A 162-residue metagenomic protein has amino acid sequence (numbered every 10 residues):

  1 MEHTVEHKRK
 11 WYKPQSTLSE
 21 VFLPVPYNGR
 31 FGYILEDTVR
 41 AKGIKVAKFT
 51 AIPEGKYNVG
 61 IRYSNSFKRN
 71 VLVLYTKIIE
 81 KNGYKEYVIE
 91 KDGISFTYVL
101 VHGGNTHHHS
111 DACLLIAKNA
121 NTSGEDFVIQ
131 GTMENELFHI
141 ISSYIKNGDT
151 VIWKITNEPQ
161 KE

Functional and structural regions predicted by a protein language model:
M1-V151, I155-E162: Cell wall/extracellular polymer interaction/catalysis modules
